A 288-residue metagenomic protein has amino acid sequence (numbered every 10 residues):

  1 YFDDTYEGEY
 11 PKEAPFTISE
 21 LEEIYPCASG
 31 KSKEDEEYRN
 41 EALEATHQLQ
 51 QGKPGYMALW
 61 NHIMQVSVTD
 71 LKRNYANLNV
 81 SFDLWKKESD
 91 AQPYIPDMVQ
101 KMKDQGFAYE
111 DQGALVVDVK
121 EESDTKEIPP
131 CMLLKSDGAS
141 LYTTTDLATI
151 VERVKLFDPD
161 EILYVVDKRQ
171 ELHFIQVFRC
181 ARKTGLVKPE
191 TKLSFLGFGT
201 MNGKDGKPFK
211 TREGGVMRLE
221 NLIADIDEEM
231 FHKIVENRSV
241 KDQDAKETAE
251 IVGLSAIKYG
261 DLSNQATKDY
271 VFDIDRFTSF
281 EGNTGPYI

Functional and structural regions predicted by a protein language model:
Y1-I288: NTP-dependent nucleotidyl-transfer catalytic core
